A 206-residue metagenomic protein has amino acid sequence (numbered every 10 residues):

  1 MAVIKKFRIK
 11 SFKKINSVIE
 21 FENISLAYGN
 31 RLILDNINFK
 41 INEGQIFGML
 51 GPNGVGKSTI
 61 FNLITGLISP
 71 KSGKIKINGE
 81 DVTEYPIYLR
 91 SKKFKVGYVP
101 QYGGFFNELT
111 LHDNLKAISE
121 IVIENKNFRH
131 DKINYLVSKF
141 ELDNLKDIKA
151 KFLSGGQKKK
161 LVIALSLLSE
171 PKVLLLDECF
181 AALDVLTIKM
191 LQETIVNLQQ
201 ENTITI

Functional and structural regions predicted by a protein language model:
L50-P52: The feature captures the beta-strand-to-loop junction immediately N-terminal to the Walker
T65: Helix-to-loop junction immediately C-terminal to a conserved catalytic motif
V82-G97, Y102: ABC ATPase NBD coupling module
K116, N127-L145, V196: Conserved ABC ATPase "signature" region
K149-L153: Conserved ABC ATPase signature
I163: Hydrophobic anchor residue at the start of the ABC signature
L174-E178: Catalytic Walker B motif of ABC-type/P-loop ATPase nucleotide-binding domains
